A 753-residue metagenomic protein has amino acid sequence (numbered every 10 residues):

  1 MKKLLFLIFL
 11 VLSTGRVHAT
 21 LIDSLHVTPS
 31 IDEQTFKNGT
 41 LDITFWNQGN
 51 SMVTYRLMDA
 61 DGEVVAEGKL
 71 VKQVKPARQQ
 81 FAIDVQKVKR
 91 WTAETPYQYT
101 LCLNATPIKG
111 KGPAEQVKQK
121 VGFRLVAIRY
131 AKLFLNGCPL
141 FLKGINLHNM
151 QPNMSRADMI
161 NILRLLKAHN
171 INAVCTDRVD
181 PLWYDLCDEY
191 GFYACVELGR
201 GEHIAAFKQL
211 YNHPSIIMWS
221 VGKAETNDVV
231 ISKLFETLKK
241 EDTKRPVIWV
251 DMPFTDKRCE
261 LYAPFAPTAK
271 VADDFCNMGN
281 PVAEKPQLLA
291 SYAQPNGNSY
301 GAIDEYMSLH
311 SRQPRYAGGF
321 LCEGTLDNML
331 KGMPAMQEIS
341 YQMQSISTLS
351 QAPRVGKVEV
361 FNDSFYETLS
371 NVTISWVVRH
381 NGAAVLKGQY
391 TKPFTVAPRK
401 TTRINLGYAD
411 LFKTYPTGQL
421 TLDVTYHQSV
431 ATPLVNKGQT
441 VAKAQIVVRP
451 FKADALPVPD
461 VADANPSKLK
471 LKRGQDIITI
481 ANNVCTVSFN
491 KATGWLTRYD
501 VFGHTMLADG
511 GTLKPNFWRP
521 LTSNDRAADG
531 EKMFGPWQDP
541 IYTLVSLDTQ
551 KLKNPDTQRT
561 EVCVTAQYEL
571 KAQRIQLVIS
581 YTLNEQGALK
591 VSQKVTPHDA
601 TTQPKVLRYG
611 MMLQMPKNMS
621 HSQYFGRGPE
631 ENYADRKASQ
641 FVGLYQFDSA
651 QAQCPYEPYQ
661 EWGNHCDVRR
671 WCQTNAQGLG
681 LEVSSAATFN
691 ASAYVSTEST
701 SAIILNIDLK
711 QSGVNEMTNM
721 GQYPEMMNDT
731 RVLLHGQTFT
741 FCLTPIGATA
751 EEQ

Functional and structural regions predicted by a protein language model:
M1-T20: Bacterial Sec-dependent N-terminal signal peptides
T20, N47-Q48, W219, C276-F412 (+2 more regions): Substrate-binding clefts and catalytic carboxylate motifs of secreted carbohydrate-active enzymes
I22, H26, V88-R90, C102 (+5 more regions): Active-site-adjacent substrate/metal-binding segments within catalytic domains of carbohydrate-active enzymes
T44-A127, F412-P416, L420-L471: Extended acidic/polar, glycine-enriched regions that form or flank non-catalytic beta-rich accessory modules
L70-A77, P393-T401, R731-L733: Short proline/glycine- and polar residue-rich coil/turn motifs
T92, G407-T417, R449-Q753: Beta-strand/loop-rich accessory regions of lumenal/periplasmic or secreted enzymes, predominantly carbohydrate-active
I160-N161, L166-L330, P334: Substrate-binding/catalytic cleft of secreted carbohydrate-active enzymes, primarily glycoside hydrolases
E323-V385, F394-P398, T402, A409-P457 (+3 more regions): Catalytic cores of secreted or luminal carbohydrate-active enzymes
